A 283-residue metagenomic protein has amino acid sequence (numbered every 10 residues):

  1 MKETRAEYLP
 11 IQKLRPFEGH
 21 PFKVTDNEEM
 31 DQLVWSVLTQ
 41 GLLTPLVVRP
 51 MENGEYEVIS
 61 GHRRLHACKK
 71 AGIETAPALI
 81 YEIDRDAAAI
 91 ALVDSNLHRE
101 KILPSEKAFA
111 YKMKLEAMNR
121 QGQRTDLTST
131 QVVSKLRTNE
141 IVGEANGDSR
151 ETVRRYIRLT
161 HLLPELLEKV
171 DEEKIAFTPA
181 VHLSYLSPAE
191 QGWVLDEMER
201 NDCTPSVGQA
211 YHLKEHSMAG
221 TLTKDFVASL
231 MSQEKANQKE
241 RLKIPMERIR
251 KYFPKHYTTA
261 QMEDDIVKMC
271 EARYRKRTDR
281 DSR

Functional and structural regions predicted by a protein language model:
M1-Y81, A87-K101: Short, charged/polar connector segments at secondary-structure boundaries
F22, H66-H161, Y185: Amphipathic, charge-rich alpha-helical segments that serve as recognition/docking helices
D31, W35, H66-K69, F109 (+7 more regions): Solvent-exposed alpha-helical segments within well-ordered globular domains of core cellular machineries
Q40-T44, Q121, Q131, Q191 (+1 more regions): Glutamine-centric residue-chemistry signal
N146, R150-D265: Amphipathic alpha-helical extensions and coiled-coil-like segments
